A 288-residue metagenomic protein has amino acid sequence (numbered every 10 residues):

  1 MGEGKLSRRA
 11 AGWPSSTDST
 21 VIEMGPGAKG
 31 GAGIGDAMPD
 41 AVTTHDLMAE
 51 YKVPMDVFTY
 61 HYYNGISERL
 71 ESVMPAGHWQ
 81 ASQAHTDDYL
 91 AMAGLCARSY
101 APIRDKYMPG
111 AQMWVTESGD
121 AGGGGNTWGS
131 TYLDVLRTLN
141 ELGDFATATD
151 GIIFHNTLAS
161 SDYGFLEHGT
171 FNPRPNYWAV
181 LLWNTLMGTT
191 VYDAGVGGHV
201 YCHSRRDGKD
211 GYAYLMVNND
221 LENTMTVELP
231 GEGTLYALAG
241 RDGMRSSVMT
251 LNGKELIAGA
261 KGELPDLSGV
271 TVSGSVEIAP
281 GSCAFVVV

Functional and structural regions predicted by a protein language model:
M1-V135, A148: Noncatalytic carbohydrate-binding groove/subsite architecture in carbohydrate-active enzymes
L47-E50, R98-K106, G110-M113, A121-L133 (+7 more regions): Mature, folded catalytic cores of secreted/periplasmic enzymes
T59, V115, F154, A213-M216: Structured core elements
E68, Y163, T224: Glycine/Thr-rich phosphate-binding loops of Rossmann-like dinucleotide-binding domains
E68-R69, G243-V248, V286: Short, solvent-exposed loop/turn elements at domain surfaces
Q112-R205: Aromatic/acidic polysaccharide-binding cleft in carbohydrate-active enzymes
G198-G243, P280-V287: Carbohydrate-binding surface patches
L229-I278: Acidic, Ser/Thr/Pro-rich beta/coil linker or hinge segments at domain junctions
